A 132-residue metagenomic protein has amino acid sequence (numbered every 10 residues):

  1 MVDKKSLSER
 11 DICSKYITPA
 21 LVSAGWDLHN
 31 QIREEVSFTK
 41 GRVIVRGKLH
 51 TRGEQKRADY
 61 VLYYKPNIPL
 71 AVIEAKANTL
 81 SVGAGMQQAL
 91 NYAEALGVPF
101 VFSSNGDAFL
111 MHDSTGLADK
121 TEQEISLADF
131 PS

Functional and structural regions predicted by a protein language model:
M1-S132: Accessory nucleic-acid engagement/destabilization modules that flank
